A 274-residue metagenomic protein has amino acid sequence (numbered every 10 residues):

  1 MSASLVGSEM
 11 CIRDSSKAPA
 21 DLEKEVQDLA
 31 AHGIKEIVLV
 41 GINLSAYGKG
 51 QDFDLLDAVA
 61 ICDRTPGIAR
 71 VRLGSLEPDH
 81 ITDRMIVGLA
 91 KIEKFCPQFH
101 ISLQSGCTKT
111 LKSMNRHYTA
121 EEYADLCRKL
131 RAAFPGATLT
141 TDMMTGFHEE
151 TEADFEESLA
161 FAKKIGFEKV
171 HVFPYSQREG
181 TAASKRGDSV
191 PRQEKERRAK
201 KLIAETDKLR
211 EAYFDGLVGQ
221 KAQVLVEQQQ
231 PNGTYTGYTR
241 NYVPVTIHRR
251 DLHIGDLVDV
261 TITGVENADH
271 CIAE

Functional and structural regions predicted by a protein language model:
M1-G7, C11-I12: Single conserved hydrophobic/aromatic residue that forms the stacking wall/gate of nucleotide- or nucleobase-binding
G7, L39, L73, I101 (+5 more regions): Residue-level signature of catalytic and energy-coupling elements of molecular machines, predominantly ATP/GTP-dependent
R13-D14, A46-G48, T108-S113, E179-R186: A short acidic, helix-capping loop that chelates divalent metal ions and anchors anionic groups
R13-V40: Conserved alpha-helical substructure of the radical SAM core
D14-D21, G50-D54, N115-E122, E150-E157 (+1 more regions): Alpha-helix N-cap and loop-to-helix initiation/capping positions
A31-E152, K164: Conserved SAM/AdoMet-binding glycine-rich loop
G48-D63, G67, Q177-K208: Radical SAM enzyme [4Fe-4S]-AdoMet core and its adjacent flexible, acidic and glycine-rich loops/tails across
K185-E274: Terminal RNA-binding accessory module
